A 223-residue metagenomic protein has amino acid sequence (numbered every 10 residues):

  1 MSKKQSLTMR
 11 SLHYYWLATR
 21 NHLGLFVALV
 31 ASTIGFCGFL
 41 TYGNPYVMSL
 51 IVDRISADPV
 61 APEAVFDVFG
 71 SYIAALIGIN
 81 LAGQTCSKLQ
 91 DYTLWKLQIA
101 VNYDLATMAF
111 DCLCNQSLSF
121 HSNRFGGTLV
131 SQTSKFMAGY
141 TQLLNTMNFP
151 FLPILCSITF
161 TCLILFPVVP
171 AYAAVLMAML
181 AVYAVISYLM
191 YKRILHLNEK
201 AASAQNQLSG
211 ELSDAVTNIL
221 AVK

Functional and structural regions predicted by a protein language model:
M1-T41, I55-L76, A82, C86-L94 (+6 more regions): Membrane-integrated ABC transporters
W16, R20, N102, S134-C156: Alpha-helical membrane-interface segments at transmembrane helix boundaries
N21, L25-C37, F149-A201: Transmembrane helices of ABC transporter permease
G24, G70, T128, P170-A173 (+1 more regions): Residues that define the loop-to-transmembrane-helix transition and helix capping in multi-pass membrane transporters
V27, F39-V47, G70, C86 (+7 more regions): Residue-level signal for transmembrane alpha-helical positions in Major Facilitator Superfamily
I34-Y42, N80-Q84, K96-A100, Q116 (+3 more regions): Residue-level hotspots within the lipid-embedded alpha helices of multi-pass solute transporters
G43-I51, A74, Q90, L94 (+5 more regions): Hydrophobic/aromatic residues in alpha-helical transmembrane segments
I99-S119, F125-S134, E199-K223: Short cytosolic helices in intracellular loops of multi-pass membrane proteins
